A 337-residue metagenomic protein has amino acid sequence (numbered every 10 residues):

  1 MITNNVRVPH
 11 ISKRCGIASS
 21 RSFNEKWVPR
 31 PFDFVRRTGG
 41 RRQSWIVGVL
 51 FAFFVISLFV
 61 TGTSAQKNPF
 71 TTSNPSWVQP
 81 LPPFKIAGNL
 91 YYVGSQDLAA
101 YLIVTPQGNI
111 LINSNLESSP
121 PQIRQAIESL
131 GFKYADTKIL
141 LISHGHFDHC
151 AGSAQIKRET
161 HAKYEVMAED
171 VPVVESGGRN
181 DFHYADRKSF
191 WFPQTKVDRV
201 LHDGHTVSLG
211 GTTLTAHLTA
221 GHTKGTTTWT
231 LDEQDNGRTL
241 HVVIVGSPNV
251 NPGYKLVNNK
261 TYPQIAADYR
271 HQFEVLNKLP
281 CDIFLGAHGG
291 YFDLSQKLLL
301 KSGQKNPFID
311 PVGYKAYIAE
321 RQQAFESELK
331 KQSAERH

Functional and structural regions predicted by a protein language model:
M1-Q66, R158: Intrinsic disorder/low-complexity segments
L50, G62-S76, N236, V250-H337: Accessory terminal helices/loops
K67-T71, Q79-L81, K85-A87, D136 (+4 more regions): Metallo-beta-lactamase
P75-L130, Y134, T228-V250: Conserved beta-strand hairpin/beta-sheet module of binuclear metal-dependent hydrolase folds, prominently
G108, D136-K138, T160-K163, T212-L214 (+2 more regions): Loop/turn elements at helix/coil->beta-strand transitions in domains of secreted/extracellular proteins
I112-S114, T137-G145, Y164-M167, L218-G221 (+2 more regions): Active-site neighborhood of phospho(di)ester-bond hydrolases with catalytic His/Asp-centered motifs
S118-P121, E128-T206, G303, I309 (+2 more regions): Active-site HxH/HxHxD metal-binding segment of metal-dependent hydrolases
S119, G145-A151, V171-V174, K224-T227 (+2 more regions): Active-site environment of divalent metal-dependent phosphoester hydrolases
